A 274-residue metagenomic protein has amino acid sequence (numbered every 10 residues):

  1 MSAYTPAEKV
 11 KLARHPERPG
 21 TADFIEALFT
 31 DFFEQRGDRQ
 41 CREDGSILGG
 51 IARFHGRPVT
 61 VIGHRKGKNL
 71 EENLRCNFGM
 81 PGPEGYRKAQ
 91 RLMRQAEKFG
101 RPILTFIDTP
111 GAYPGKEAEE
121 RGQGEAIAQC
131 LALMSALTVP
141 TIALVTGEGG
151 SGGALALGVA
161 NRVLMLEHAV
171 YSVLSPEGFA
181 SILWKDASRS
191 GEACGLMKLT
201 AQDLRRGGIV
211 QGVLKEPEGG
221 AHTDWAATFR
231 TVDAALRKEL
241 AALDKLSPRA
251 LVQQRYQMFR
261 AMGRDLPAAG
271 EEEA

Functional and structural regions predicted by a protein language model:
M1-S181, K185-S188, G195-A274: Terminal-region recognition feature
